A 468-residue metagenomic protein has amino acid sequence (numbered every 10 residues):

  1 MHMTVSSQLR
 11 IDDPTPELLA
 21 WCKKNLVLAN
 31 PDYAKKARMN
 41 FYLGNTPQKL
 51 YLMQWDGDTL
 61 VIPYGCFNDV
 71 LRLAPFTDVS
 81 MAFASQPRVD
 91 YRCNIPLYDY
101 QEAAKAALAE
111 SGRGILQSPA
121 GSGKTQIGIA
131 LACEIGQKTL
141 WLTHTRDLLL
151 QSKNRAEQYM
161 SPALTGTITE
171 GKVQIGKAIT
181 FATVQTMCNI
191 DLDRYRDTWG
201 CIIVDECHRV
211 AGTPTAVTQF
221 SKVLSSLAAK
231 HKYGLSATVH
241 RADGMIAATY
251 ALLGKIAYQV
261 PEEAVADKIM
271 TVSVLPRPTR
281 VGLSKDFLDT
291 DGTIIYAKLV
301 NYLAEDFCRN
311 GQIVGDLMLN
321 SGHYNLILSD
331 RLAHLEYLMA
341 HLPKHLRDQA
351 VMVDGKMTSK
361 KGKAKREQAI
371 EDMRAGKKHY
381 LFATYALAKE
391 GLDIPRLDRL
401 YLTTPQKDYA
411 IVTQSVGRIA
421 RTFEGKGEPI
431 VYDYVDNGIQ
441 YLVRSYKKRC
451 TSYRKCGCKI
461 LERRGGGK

Functional and structural regions predicted by a protein language model:
Q54-W55, L73-Q117: Conserved pre-motif I regulatory segment
S111-I135: Walker A/P-loop
L150, L164-I175, L326, E336-Y337 (+1 more regions): Conserved helicase ATPase core of P-loop NTP-dependent helicases/translocases
E170-C201, G212-T213, V217-S221, L387: Conserved helix/coil segment N-terminal to the catalytic DExD/H
G200, H208-S273, Y453: Post-DEXD/H (motif II) to motif III coupling segment of the RecA-like Helicase ATP-binding lobe
A247-V272, V281-F287, A410-V416, A420-K468: A conserved SF2-helicase RecA2
D291-H341: Conserved interdomain hinge at the start of the Helicase C-terminal
G355-K455: Conserved RecA-like P-loop NTPase helicase motor core
